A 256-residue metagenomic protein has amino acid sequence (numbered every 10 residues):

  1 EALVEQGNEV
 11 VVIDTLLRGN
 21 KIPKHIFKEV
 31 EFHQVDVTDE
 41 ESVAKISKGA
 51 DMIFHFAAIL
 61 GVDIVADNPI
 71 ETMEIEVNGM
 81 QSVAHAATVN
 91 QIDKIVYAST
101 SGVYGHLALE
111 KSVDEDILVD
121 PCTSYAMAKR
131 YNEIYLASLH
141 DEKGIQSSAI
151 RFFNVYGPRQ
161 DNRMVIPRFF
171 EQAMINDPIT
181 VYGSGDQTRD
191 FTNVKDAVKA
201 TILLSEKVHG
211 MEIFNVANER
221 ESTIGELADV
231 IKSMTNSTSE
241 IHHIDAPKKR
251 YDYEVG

Functional and structural regions predicted by a protein language model:
E1-V155: N-terminal Rossmann-like NAD(P)+-binding domain of SDR-like oxidoreductases, especially those catalyzing
L3, L139, R168-Q172, A200-L204: A short, amphipathic alpha-helix embedded in the catalytic core of nucleotide-handling enzymes
K45, D67, N78, A108 (+4 more regions): Generic recognition of short, well-ordered alpha-helical segments
K111, N162-F170, D252: A glycine/serine/threonine-rich, flexible loop-to-helix segment that serves as the NAD(P) cofactor-binding "lid"
P121-A128, F152, P158, N162-I166 (+1 more regions): The catalytic Tyr-centered alpha-helix of NAD(P)H-dependent dehydrogenases
Y131, Y135-L139, F169, L227 (+1 more regions): Hydrophobic alpha-helix immediately C-terminal to the catalytic Tyr-X-X-X-Lys motif of short-chain
A173-G256: C-terminal substrate-binding subdomain of Rossmann-fold SDR/epimerase-dehydratase oxidoreductases
